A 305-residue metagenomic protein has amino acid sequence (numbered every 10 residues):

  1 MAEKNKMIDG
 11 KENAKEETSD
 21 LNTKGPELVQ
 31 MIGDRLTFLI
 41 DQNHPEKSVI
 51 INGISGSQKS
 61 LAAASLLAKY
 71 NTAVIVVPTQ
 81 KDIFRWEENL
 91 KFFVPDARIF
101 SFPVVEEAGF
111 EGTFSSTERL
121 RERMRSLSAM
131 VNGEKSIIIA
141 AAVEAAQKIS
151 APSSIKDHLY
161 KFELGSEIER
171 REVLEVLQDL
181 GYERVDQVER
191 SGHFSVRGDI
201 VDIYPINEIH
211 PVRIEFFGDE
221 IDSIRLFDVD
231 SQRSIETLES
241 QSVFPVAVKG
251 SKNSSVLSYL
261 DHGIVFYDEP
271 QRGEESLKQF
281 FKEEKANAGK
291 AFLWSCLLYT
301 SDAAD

Functional and structural regions predicted by a protein language model:
A2-S301: ASCE RecA-like P-loop NTPase motor cores that couple ATP hydrolysis to mechanical translocation on nucleic acids
A303-D305: Positively charged, low-complexity/disordered segments
